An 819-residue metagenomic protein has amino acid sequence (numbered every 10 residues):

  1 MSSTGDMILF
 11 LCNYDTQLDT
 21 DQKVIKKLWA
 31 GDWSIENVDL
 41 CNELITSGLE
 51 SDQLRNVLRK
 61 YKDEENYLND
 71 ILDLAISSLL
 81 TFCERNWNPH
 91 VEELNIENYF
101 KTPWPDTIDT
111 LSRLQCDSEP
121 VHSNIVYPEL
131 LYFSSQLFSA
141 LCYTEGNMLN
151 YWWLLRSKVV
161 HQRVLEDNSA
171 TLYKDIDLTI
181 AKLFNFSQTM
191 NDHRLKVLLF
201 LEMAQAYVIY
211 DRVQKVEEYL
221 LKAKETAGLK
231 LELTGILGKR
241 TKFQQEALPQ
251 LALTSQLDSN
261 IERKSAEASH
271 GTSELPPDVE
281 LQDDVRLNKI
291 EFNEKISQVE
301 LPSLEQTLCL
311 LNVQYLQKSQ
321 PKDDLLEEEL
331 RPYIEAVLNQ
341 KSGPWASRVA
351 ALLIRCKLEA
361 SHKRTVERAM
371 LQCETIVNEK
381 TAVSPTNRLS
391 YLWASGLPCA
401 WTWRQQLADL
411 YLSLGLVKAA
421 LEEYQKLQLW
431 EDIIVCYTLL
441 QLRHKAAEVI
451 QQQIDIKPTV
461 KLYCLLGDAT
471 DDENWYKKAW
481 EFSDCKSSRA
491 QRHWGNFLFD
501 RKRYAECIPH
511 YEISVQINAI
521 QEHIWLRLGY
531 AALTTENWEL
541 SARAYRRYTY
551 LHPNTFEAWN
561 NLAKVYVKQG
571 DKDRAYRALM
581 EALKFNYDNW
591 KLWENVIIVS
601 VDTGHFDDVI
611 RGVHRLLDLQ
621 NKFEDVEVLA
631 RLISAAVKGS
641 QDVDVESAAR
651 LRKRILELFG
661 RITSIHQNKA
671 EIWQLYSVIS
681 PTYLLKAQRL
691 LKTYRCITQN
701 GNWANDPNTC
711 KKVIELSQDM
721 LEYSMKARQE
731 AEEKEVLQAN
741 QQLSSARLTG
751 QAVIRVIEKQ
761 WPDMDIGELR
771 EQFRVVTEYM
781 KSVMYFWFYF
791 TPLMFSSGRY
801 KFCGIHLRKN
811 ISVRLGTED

Functional and structural regions predicted by a protein language model:
S2-K341: Non-catalytic protein-protein interaction scaffold segments in large eukaryotic complex-forming proteins
K215, P276-P385, Y391, R577 (+8 more regions): Long, acidic/serine-threonine-rich intrinsically disordered regions with weak helical/coil propensity that act as
A223, Q452-Q453, K478-F482, I513-S514 (+5 more regions): Canonical positions in the second alpha-helix
F292-K486, H493, F497: Alpha-solenoid helical-repeat scaffolds
S342, K457-P458, D484-C485, A519 (+5 more regions): Short coil turns that delineate tetratricopeptide repeat
L429-W430, L462, A490, I524 (+4 more regions): TPR alpha-solenoid repeat register
